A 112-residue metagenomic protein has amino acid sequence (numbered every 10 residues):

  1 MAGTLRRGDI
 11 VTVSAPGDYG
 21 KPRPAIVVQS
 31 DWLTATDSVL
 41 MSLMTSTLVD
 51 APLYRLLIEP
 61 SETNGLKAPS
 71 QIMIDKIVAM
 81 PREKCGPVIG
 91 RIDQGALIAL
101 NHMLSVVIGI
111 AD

Functional and structural regions predicted by a protein language model:
M1-D112: Conserved functional hotspots at enzyme active or ligand-binding sites that engage polyanionic ligands
